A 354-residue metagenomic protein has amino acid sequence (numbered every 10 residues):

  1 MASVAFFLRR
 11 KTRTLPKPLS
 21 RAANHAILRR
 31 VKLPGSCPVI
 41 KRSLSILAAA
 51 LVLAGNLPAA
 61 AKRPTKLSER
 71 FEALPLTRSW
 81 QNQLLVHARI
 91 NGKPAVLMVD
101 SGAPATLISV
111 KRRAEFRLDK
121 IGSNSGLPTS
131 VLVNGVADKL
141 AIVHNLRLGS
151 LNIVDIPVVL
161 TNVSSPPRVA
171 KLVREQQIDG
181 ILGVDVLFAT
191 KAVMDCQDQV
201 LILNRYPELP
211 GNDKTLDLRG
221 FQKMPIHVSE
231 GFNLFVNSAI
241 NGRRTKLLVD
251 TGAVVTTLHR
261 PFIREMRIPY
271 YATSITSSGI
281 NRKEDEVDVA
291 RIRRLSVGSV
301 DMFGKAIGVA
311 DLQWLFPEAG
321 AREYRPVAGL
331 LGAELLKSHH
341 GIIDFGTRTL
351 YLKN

Functional and structural regions predicted by a protein language model:
M1-A2, R10-L19, H25-A26: Cationic, amphipathic, low-complexity segments that mediate targeting or membrane/lipid association
S3, S20, S36, S43-S45: Serine residues within intrinsically disordered or low-complexity segments
A5, L57-N354: Pepsin/retropepsin-fold aspartyl endopeptidases
S45-G55: Bacterial N-terminal signal peptides
